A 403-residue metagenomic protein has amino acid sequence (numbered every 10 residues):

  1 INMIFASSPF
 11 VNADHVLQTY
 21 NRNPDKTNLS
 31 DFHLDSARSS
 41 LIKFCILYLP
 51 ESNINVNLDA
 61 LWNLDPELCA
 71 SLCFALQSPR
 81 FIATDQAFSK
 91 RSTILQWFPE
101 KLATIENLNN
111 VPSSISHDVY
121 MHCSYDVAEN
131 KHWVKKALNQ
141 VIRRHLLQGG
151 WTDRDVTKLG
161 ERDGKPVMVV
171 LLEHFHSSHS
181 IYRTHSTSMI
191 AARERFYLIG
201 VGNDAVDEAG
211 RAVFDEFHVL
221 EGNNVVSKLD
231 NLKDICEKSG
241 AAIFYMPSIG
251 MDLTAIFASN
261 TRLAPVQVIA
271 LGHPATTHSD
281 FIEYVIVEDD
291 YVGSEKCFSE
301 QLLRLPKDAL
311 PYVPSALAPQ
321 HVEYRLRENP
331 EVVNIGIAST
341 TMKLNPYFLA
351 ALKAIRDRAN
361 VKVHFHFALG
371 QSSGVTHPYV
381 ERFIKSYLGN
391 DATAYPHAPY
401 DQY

Functional and structural regions predicted by a protein language model:
I1-E331: Alpha-helical solenoid repeat scaffolds of the TPR/TPR-like class and their adjacent stem/linker regions that mediate
H176-Y197, K307-Y400: Conserved catalytic-core segment of nucleotide-activated headgroup transferases in glycan assembly
N223-N231, A392-Y403: Conserved active-site histidine-acidic residue motif and adjacent donor-binding/catalytic loop of glycosyltransferases
